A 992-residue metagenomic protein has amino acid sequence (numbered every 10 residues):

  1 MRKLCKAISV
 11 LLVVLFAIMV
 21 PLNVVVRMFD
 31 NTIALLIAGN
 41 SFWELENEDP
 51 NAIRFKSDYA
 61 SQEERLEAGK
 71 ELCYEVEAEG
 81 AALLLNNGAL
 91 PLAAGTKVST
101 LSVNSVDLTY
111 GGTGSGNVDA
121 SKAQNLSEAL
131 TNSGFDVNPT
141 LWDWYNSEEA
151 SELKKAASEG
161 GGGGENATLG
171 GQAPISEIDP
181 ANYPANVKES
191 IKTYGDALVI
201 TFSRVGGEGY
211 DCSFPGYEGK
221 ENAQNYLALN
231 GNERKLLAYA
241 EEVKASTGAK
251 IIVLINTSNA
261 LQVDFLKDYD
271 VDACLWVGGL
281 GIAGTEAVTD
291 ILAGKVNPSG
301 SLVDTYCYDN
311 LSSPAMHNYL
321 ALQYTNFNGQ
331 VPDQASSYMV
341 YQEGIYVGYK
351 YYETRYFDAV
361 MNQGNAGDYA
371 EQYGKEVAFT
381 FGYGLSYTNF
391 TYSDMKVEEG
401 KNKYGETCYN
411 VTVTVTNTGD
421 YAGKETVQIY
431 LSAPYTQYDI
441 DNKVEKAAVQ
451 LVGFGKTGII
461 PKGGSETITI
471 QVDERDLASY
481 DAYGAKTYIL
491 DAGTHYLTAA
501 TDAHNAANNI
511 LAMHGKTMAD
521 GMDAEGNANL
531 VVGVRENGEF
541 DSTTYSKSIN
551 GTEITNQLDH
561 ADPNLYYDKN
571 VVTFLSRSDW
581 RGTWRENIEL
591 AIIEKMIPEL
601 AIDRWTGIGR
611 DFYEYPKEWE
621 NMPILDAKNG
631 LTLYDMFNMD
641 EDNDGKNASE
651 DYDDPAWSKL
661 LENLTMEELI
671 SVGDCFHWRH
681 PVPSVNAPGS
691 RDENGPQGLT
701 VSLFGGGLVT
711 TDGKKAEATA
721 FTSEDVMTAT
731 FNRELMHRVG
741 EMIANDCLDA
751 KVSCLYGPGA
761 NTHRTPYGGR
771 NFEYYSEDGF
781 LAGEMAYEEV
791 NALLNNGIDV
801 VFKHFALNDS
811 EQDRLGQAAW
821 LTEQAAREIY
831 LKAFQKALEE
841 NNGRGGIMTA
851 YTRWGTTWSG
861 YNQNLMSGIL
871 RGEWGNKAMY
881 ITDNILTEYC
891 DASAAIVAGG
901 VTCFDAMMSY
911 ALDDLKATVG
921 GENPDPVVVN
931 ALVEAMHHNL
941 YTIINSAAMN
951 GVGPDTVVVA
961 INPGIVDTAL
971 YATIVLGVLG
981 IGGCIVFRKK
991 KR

Functional and structural regions predicted by a protein language model:
M1-Y480, I489-T498, A503, N556-R992: Glycoside hydrolase catalytic-domain context in secreted enzymes
E474-N550, I554: Terminal connector regions
